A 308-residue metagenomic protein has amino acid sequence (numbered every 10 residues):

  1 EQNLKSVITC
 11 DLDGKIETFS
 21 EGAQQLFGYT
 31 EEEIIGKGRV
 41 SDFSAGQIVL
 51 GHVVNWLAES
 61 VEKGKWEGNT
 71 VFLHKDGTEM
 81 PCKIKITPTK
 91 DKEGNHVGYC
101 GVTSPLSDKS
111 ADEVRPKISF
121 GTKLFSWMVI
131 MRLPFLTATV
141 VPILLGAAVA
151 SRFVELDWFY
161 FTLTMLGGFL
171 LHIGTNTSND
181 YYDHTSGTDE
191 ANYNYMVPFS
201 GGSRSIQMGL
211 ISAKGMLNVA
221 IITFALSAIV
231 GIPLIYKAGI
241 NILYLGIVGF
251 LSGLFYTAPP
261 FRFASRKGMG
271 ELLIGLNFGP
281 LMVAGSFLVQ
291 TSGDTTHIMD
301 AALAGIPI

Functional and structural regions predicted by a protein language model:
S6-I8: Short hydrophobic secondary-structure edge segments in sensory/regulatory modules of signaling proteins
D13, E17-Q25, K37: PAS/LOV sensory domain surfaces, especially short acidic/polar patches at coil-to-helix junctions
E21, E33-Q47: PAS-family sensory/regulatory domains
A45-E79: Terminal output helix/cap of sensory domains in signal transduction proteins
I84-I86, T103: Sensory-domain boundary capping and coupling elements
G94-L106: PAS-family sensory domains
F120, G202-D294: Intramembrane alpha-helical segments
T175-I222: Aspartate-rich (DDxxD/NDxxD/DxxxD) Mg2+/diphosphate-binding motifs and their adjoining helix-loop segments
